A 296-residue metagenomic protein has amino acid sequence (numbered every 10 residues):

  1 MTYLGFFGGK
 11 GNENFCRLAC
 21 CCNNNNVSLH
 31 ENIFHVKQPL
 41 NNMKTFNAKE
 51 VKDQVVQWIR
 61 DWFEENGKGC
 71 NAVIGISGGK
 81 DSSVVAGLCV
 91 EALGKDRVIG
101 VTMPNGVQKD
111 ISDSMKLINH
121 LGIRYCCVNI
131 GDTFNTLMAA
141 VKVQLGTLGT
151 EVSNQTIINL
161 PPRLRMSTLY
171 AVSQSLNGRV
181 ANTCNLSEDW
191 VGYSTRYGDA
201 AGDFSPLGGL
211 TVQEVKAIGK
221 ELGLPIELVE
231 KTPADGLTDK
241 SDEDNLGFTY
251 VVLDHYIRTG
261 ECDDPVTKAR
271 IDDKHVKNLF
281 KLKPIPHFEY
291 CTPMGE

Functional and structural regions predicted by a protein language model:
L4-F7, F15, L29, H35: Short hydrophobic targeting helices and cationic amphipathic motifs that mediate membrane/organellar targeting
E13-F15, N23-N26: Alpha-helix boundary/capping motif
P39-I74, L88, D96-I99, G106 (+4 more regions): ATP/NTP-dependent adenylation/nucleotidyl-transfer catalytic domains that generate, transfer, or process NMP-activated
G79: Conserved G/P- and acidic residue-centered "switch" motifs that form tight phosphate/ATP-binding loops in soluble
V84-E91: Active-site signature of alpha/beta-hydrolase-fold catalytic machinery across serine- and Asp/Cys-nucleophile hydrolases
Q108-D110: A phosphate-binding glycine/aspartate-rich beta-alpha loop in the early core of alpha/beta enzymes
